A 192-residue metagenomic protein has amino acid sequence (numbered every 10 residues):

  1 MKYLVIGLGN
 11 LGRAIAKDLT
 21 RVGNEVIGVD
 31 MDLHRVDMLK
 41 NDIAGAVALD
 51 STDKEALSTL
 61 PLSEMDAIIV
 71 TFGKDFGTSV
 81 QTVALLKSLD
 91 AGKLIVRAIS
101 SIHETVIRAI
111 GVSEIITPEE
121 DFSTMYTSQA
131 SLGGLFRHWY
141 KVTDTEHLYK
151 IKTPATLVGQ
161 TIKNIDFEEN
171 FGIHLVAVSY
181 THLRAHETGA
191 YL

Functional and structural regions predicted by a protein language model:
Y3, L11, A16, T20-I27 (+1 more regions): Cytosolic ligand/metal-binding cores
L8: Glycine-rich Rossmann-fold phosphate-binding loop(s) that bind the pyrophosphate of adenine dinucleotide cofactors
G92, H147-Y149, F171: A generic structural signal for short beta-strands and their flanking turns/coil linkers
R137-F167: Extended boundary segments
D166-H174, V178: Active-site/ligand-binding-proximal alpha/beta "capping" segment
T181-T188: Conserved small/polar residues in nucleotide/adenosyl-binding loops
